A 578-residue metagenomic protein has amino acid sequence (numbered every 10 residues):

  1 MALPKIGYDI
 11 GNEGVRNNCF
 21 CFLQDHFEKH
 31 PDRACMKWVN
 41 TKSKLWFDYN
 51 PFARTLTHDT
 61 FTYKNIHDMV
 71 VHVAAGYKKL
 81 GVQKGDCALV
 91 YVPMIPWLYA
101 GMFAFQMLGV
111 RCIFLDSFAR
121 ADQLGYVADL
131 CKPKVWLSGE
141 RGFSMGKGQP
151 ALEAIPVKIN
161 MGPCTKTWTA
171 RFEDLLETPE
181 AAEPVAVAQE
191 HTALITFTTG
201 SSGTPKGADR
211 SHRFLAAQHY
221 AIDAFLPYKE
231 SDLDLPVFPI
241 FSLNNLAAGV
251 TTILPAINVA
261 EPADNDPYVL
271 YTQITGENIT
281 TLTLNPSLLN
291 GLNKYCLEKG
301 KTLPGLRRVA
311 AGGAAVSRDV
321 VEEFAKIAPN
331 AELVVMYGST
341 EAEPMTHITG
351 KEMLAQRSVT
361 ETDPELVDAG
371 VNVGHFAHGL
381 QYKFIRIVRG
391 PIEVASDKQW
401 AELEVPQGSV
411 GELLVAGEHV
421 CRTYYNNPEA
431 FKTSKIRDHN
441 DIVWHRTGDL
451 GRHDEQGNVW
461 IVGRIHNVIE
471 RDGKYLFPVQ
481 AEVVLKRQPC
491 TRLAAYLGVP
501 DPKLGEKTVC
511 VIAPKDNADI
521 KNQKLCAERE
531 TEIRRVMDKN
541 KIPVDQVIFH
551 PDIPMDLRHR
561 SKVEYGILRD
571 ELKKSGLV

Functional and structural regions predicted by a protein language model:
G14-V15, C35-I95, Y99-F103, R120-G125 (+2 more regions): Conserved AMP-binding/adenylate-forming core of the ANL superfamily
A34, K166, A170, L176-F197 (+2 more regions): Conserved pre-ATP/AMP-binding loop-to-beta segment of ANL
K44-T55, V135, R141-Q189: ANL superfamily adenylate-forming
T60-K64, A193-Y220, T251: Conserved AMP-binding A3 loop
A119, W136, T272-T275, L282 (+5 more regions): AMP-binding/adenylate-forming catalytic core of the ANL superfamily
A216-L233, F238-T281, Y295: Conserved AMP-binding/adenylation subdomain of ANL enzymes
E322-M336, T340-G451, E455-N458, I465-V468: Conserved AMP-binding/adenylate-forming
A495-P500, V509-V511, T531-V578: Conserved C-terminal "lid"/linker of ANL adenylate-forming enzymes
